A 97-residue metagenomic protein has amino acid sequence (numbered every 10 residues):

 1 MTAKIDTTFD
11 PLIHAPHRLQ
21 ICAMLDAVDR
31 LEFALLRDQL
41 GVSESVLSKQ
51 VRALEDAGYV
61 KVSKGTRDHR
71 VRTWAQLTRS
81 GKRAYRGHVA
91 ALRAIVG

Functional and structural regions predicted by a protein language model:
M1-D6, A23-A27, K82-G97: Amphipathic alpha-helical dimerization/coiled-coil segments that flank or bridge DNA-binding/regulatory modules
K4-V46, R67-Q76: N-terminal helix-turn-helix DNA-binding core of bacterial DNA-binding proteins
V51-R52: Short, hydrophobic-biased segments on the C-terminal half of alpha helices that form "recognition helices"
G58: Glycine-centered, phosphate/nucleic-acid-interacting loop/turn motifs that mediate DNA/RNA or nucleotide
V62: Short beta-strand "wing" residues that participate in macromolecule-binding interfaces
T66-D68, V96-G97: Short helix-loop hinge/linker segments at domain boundaries
L77-G81: Accessory beta->alpha helical hairpin/"wing" motif in late/C-terminal subdomains of nucleic-acid enzymes
